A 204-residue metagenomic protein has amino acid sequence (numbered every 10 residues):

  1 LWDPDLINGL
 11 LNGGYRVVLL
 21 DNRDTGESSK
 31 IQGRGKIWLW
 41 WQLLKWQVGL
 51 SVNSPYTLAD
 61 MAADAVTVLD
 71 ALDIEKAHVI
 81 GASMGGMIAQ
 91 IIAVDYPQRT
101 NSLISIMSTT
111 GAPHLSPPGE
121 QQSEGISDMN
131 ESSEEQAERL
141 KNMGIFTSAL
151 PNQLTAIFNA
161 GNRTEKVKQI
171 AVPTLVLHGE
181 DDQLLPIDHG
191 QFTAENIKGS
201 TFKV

Functional and structural regions predicted by a protein language model:
L1-I7: The serine-hydrolase catalytic nucleophile loop
L10-K45: Conserved alpha/beta-hydrolase
D21, H78, S102-I104, K168: Residue in the alpha/beta-hydrolase core beta-strand immediately N-terminal to the catalytic nucleophile
W46-A77: Conserved acidic catalytic loop of the alpha/beta-hydrolase fold
M87-V94, N101-N130, A149: Flexible "cap/lid" loop of the alpha/beta hydrolase fold
A149-V167, V172: Active-site nucleophile elbow and catalytic-triad environment of alpha/beta-hydrolase enzymes
I170, V176-H178, D182: Short beta-strand/loop motif that positions the catalytic acidic residue of the alpha/beta-hydrolase fold
Q183-H189: Conserved alpha/beta-hydrolase "acid-adjacent" motif
